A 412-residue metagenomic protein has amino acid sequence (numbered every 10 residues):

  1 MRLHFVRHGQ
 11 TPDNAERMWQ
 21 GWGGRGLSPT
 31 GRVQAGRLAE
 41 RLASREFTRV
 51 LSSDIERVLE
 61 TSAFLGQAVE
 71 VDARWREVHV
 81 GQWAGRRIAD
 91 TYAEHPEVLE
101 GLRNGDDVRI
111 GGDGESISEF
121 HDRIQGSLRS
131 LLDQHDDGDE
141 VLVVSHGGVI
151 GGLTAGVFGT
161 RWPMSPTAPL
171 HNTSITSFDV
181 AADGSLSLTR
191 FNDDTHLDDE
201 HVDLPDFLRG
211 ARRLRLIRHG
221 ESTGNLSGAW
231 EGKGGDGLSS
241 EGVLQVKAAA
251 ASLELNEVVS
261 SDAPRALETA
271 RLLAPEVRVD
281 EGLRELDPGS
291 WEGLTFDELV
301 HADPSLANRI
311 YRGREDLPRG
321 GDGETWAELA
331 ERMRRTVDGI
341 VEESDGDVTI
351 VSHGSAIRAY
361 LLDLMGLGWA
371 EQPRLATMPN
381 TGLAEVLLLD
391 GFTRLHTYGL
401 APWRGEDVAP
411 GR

Functional and structural regions predicted by a protein language model:
R2-V71, I117-H121, D203-P205, R209-V279 (+1 more regions): Active-site-proximal alpha-helix that buttresses catalytic centers in soluble enzyme cores
L3, G138-V144, L214, D345-V351 (+1 more regions): Residue-level preference for the first positions of well-ordered beta-strands
T11, V149-I150, S222, A356-I357: Short active-site segment of divalent metal-dependent hydrolases/proteases that encodes the spacing between
V33-G36, E40-E60, V69-E70, G85-E200 (+4 more regions): Extended, hydrophobic interaction surfaces within ordered domains
F64, G152-G156, L272, A359-D363: Active-site signature of alpha/beta-hydrolase-fold catalytic machinery across serine- and Asp/Cys-nucleophile hydrolases
L65-G126, R190-N192, D236-G237, L273-R332 (+2 more regions): Phosphate-handling substructures
G81-D90, D137-D139, G156-I217, L226 (+2 more regions): Acidic, low-complexity terminal tails and accessory targeting/binding regions of phosphate-metabolizing enzymes
